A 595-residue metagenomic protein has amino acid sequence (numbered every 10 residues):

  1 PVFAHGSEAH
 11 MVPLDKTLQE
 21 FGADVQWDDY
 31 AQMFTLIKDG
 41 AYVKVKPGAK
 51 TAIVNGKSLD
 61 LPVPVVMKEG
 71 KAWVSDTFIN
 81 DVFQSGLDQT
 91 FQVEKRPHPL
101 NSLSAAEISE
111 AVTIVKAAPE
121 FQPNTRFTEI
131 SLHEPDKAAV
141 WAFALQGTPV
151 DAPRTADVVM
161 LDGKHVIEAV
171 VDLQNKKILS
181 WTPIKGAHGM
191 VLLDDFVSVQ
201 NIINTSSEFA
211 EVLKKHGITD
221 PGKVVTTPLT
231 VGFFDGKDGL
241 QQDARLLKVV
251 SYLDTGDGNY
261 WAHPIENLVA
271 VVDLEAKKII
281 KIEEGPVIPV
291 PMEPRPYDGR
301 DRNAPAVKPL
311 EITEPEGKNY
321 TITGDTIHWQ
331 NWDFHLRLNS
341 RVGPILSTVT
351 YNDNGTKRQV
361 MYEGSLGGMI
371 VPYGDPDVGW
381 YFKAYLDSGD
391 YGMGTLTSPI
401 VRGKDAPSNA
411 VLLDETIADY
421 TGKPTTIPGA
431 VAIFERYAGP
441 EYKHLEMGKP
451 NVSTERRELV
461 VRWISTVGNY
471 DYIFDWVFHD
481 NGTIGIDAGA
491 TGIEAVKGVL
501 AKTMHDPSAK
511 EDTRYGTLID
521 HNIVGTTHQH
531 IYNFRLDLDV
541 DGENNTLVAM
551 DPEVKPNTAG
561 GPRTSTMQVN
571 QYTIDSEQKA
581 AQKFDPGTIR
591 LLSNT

Functional and structural regions predicted by a protein language model:
P1-R96: Primary recognition of N-terminal secretory signal peptides and signal-anchoring hydrophobic helices
H5, Y42-A49, L59-P64, I167-Q174 (+3 more regions): Short amphipathic beta-strand/extended segments with alternating polar/hydrophobic composition
S7-V12, M67-W73, G147-P153, D162 (+1 more regions): Short, low-complexity cationic-aromatic patches
V12-T17, W73-V74, I79, A111 (+6 more regions): Short, structured motif recognition centered on aromatic/hydrophobic residues
Q26, M33-G40, I53-G56, E94-I218: Post-signal-peptide, soluble extracytosolic/periplasmic N-terminal scaffold domains of envelope/secretory systems
K46-A52, P62-K68, D172-K177, I203 (+3 more regions): A short, sequence-level motif marking secondary-structure junctions
W73-E94, L161-K176, I265-V269, L274: Hydrophobic, ordered structural segments
K137, G189-T595: Beta-strand/loop-rich accessory regions of lumenal/periplasmic or secreted enzymes, predominantly carbohydrate-active
